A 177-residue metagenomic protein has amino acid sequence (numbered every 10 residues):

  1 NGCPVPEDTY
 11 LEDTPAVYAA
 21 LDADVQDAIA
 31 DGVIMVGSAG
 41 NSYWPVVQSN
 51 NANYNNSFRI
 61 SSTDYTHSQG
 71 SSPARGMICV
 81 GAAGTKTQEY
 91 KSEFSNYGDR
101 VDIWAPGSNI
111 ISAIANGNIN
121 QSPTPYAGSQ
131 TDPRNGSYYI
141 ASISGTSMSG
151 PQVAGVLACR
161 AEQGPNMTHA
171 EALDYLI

Functional and structural regions predicted by a protein language model:
N1-A74, T87, P133-Q152: Substrate-binding/access-modulating region of protease and related hydrolase catalytic domains
N1-G2, S38-S42, V80-T85, Y97-G98 (+5 more regions): Active-site-proximal beta-strand/loop segments in catalytic clefts of secreted hydrolases
A28-M35, A74-C79, V101, S108 (+1 more regions): Loop/turn elements at helix/coil->beta-strand transitions in domains of secreted/extracellular proteins
V47-N50, Y90-S95, I114: Short, well-ordered secondary-structure micro-motifs
A52-N56, Y97-D99, I119-S122: Glycine-rich, phosphate-binding/catalytic loops in enzymes
S68-Q69, K91-S95, R100: Short Gly/Pro-enriched turn/cap motifs at secondary-structure boundaries
G107-I177: Hydrolase catalytic cores
